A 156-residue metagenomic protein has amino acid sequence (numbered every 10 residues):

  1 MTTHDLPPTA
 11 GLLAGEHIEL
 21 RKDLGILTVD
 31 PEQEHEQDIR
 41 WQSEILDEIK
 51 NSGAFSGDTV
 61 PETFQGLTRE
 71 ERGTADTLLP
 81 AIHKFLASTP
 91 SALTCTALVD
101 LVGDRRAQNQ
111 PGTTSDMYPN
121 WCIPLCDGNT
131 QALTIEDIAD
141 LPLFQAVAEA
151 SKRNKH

Functional and structural regions predicted by a protein language model:
M1-H156: Catalytic cores of glycan-processing enzymes that make or break glycosidic bonds
